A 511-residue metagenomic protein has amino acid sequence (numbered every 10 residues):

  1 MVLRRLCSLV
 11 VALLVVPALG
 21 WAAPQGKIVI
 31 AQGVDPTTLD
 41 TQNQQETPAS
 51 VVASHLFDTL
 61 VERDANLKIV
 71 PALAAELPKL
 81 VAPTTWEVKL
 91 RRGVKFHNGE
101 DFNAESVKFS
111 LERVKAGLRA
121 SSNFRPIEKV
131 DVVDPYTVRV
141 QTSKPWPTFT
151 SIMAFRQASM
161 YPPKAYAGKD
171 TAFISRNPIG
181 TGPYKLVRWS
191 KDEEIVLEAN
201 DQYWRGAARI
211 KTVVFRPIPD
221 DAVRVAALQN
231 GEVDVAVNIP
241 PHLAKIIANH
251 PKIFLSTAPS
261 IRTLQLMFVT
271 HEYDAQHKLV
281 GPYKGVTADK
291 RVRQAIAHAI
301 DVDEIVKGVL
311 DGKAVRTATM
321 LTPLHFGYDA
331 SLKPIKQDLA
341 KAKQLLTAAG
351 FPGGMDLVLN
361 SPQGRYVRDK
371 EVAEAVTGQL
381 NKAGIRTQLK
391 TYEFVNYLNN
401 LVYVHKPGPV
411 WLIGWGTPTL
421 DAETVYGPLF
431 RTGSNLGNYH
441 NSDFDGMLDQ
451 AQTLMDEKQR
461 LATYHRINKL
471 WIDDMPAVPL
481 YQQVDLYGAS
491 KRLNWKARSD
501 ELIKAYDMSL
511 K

Functional and structural regions predicted by a protein language model:
M1-R4: N-terminal secretory signal peptides that target proteins for export/translocation
S8-A18: Bacterial N-terminal signal peptides
A23, R63-A65, R91-S121, K129-V130 (+3 more regions): Extracytoplasmic/periplasmic ligand-capture domains
I28-Q32, A236, V358-N360, Y481: Short, well-ordered beta-strand segments
A31-V81, E112, I179: N-terminal lobe/hinge region of extracytoplasmic solute-binding protein
A82, K89, S122-Y166: Surface-exposed binding/hinge segments that line and control ligand-binding clefts or catalytic entry sites
L345, Y487-K511: Long beta-strand-rich cores associated with HINT superfamily self-processing modules
